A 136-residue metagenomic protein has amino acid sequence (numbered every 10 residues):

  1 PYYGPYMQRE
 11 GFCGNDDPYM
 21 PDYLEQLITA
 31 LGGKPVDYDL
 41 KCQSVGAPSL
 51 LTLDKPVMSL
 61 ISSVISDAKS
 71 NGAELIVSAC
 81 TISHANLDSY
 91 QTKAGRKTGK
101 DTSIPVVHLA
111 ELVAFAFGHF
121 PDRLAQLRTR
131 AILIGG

Functional and structural regions predicted by a protein language model:
P1-G136: Iron-sulfur cluster-binding electron-transfer modules in prokaryotic oxidoreductases
